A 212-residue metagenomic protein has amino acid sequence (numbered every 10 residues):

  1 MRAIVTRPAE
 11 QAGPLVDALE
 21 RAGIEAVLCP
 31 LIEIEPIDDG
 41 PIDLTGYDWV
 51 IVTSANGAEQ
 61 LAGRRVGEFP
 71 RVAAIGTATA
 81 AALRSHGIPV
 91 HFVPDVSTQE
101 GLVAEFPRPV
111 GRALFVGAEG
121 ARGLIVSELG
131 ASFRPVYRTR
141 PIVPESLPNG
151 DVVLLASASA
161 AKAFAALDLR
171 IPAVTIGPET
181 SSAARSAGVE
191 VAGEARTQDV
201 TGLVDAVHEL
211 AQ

Functional and structural regions predicted by a protein language model:
M1-Q212: Signature of uroporphyrinogen-III synthase
